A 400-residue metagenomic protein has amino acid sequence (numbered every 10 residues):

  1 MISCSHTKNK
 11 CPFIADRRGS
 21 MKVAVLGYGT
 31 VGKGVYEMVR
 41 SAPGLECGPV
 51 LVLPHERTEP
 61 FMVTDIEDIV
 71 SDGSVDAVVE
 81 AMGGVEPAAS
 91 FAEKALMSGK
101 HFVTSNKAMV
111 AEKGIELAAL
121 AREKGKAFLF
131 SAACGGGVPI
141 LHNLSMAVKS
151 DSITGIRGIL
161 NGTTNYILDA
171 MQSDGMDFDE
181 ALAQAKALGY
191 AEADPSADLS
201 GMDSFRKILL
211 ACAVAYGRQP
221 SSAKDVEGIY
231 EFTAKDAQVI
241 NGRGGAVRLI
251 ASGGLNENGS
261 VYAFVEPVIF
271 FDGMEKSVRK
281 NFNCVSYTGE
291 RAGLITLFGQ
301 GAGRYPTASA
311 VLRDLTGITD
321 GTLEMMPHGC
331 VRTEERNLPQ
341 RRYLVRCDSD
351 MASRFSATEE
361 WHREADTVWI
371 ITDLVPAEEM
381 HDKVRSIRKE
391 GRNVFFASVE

Functional and structural regions predicted by a protein language model:
K22-E37: Glycine-rich adenosine-cofactor-binding loop
S41-E59: NAD(P)-binding Rossmann-fold cofactor-contacting core
A77, G83-G84, A95-G114: ADP-ribose/adenylate-binding Rossmann-like module
A89-K94, K107-S145: Rossmann-fold NAD(P)-binding glycine/threonine-rich loop
I153-R157, N165-L168, Q172, Q184 (+2 more regions): Catalytic, metal-anchored helix/loop core of enzyme active sites in primary metabolism
E180-S277, N281-C284: Substrate-binding/catalytic subdomain of NAD(P)-dependent oxidoreductase enzymes
L315-G317, G321-E400: A conserved regulatory-domain signal marking ACT and ACT-like small-molecule sensing domains and adjacent regulatory
